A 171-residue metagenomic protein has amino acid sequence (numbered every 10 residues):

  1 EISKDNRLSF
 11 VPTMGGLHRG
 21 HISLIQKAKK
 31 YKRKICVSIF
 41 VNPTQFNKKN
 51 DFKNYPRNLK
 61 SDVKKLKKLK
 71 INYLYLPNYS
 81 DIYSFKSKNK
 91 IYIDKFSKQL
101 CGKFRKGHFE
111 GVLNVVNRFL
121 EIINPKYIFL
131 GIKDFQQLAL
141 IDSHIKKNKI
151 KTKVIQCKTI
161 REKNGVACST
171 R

Functional and structural regions predicted by a protein language model:
E1-R171: Nucleotidyltransferase catalytic core that binds NTPs
